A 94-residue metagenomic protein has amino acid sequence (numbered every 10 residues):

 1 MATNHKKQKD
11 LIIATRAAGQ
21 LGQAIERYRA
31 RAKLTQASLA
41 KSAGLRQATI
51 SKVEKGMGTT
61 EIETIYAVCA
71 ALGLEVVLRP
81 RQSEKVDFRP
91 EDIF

Functional and structural regions predicted by a protein language model:
M1-Q20, S83-F94: N-terminal flexible/basic segments that precede or flank functional cores
I12-I13, Q23, S51-V53: Short, contiguous strand/loop micro-motifs
L21, G44-R46, A71: Short N-terminal alpha-helical targeting/association segments
Q23-S42, A67: Short basic helix-loop element that most often maps to the first helix and adjoining turn of HTH DNA-binding modules
A43, Q82-S83: Conserved beta-strand edge residues that scaffold enzyme active sites
G44-G58: Recognition helix of helix-turn-helix/homeodomain-like DNA-binding domains that insert into the DNA major groove
E63-R79: DNA major-groove recognition helix of helix-turn-helix/homeodomain DNA-binding modules
